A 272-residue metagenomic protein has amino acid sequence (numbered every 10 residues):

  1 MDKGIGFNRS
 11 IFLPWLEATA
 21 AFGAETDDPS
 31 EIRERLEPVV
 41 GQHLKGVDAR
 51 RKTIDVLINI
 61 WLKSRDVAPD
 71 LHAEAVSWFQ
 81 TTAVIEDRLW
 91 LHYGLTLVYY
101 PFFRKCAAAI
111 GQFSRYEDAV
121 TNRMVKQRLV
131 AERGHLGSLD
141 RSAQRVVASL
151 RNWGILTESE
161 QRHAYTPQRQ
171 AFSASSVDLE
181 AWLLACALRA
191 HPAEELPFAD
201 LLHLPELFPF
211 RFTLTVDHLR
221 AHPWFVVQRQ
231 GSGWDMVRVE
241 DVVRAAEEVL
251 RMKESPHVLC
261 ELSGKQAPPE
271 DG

Functional and structural regions predicted by a protein language model:
M1-L97, A108-A109, V120, V258-L259: Eukaryotic partner-binding/assembly regions in large regulatory complexes
I11, E240-G272: Long, low-complexity, charge-rich intrinsically disordered regions
I32, Y116-A131, P192-L204: Short acidic, hydrophobic short linear motifs in intrinsically disordered regions
V39-K45, R128-S138, A199-R211: Short helix-coil junctions and helix-kink-helix linkers
Y93-L95, Y100-D118, S176-E195: Positively charged, polyanion-binding regions of nucleic-acid-associated proteins
A143-W153, V216-W224: Basic amphipathic alpha-helical segments that dock to polyanions
S159-V242: Accessory, usually C-terminal, subdomains that scaffold auxiliary metal cofactors
